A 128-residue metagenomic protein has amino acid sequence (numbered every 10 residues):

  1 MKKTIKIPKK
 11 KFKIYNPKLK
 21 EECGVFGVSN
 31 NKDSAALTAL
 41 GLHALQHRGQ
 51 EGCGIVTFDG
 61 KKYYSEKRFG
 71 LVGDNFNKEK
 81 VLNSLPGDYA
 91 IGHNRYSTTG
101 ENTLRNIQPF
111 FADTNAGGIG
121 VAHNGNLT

Functional and structural regions predicted by a protein language model:
M1-T128: N-terminal glutamine amidotransferase
